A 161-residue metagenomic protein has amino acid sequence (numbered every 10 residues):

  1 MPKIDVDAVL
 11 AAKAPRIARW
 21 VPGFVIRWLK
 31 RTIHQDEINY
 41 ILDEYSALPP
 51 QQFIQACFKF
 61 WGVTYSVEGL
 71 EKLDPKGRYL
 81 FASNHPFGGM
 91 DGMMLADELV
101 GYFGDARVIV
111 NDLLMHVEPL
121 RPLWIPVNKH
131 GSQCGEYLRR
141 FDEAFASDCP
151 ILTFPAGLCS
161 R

Functional and structural regions predicted by a protein language model:
M1-A82, G92-M94, F103, R121: Membrane-anchoring hydrophobic helices of lipid-metabolizing enzymes
F60, T64-R161: Soluble catalytic domains of membrane acyltransferases
